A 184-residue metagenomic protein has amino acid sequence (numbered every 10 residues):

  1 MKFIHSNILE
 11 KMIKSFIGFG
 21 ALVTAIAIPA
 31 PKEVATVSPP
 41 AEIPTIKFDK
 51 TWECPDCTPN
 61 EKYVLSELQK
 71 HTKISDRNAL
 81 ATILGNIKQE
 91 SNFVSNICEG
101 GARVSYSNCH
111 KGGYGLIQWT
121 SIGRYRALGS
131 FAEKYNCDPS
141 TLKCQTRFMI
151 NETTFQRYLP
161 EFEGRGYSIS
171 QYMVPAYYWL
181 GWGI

Functional and structural regions predicted by a protein language model:
F3, I8-H71: N-terminal export signals and maturation junctions of secreted/periplasmic proteins
A30-K32, E161, A176: Hydrophobic residues in alpha-helical membrane-spanning segments
P39-V64, K88-S168, Y172: Peptidoglycan-targeting cell-wall enzymes and recognition modules
K50, C54, T72, Y135 (+1 more regions): Residues at structural and domain junctions
H71-S75, N96: Conserved catalytic-core segments centered on acid/base and nucleophilic motifs
D76-A81, Q156: Loop/turn elements at helix/coil->beta-strand transitions in domains of secreted/extracellular proteins
L84-G85: Catalytic nucleophile-His microenvironment captured as a short glycine-rich beta-strand/loop that brackets
G166-I184: Active-site or metal-binding loop neighborhoods of secreted/extracellular toxin and effector enzymes
